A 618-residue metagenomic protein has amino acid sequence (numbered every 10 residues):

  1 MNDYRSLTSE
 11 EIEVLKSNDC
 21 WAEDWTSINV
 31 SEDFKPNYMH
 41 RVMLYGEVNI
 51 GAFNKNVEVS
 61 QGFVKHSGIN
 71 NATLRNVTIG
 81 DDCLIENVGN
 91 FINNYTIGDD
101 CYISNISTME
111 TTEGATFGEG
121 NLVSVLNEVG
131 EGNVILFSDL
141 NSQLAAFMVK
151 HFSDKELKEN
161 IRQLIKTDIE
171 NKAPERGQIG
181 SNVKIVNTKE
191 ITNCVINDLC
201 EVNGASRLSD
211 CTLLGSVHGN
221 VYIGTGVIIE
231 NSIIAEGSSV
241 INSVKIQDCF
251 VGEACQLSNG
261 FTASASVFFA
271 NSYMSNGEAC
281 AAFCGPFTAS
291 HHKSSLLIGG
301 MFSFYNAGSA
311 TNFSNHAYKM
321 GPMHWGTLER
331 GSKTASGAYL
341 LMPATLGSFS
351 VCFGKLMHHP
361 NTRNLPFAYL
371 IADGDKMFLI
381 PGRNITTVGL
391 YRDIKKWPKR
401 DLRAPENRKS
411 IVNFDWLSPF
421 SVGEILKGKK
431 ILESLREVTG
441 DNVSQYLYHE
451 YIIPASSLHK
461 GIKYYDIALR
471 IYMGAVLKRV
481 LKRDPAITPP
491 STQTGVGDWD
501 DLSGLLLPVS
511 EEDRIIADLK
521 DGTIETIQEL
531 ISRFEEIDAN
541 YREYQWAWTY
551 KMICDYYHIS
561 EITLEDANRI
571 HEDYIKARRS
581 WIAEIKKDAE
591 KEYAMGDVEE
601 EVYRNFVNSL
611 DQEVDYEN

Functional and structural regions predicted by a protein language model:
S6-S9, V14-D24, V30-F53, V57-I69 (+6 more regions): Glycine-rich hexapeptide-repeat left-handed beta-helix
G68-G80, L84-E159, V186, I524 (+2 more regions): Phosphate-/polyanion-interacting regions in eukaryotic proteins
Q163-G180, I185: A charged, amphipathic alpha-helical module
I179-V183, N187-V202, D210-H218, G226: Core alpha-helical transmembrane segments of integral membrane proteins
D373-N618: Long, compositionally biased intrinsically disordered regions
